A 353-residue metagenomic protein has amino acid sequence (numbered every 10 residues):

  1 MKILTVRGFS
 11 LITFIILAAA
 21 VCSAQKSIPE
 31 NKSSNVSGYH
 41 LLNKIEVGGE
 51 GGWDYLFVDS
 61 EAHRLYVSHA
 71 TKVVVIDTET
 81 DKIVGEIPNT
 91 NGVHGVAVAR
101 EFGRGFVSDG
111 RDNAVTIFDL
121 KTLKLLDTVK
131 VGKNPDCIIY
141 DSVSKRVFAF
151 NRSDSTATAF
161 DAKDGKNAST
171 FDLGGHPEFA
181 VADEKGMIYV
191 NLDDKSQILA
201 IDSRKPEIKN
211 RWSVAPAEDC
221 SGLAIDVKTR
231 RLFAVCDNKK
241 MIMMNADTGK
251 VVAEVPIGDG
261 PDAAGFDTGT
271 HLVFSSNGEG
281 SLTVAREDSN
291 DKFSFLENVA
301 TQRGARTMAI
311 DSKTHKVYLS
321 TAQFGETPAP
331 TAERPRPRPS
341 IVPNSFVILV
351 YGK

Functional and structural regions predicted by a protein language model:
M1-V6: N-terminal secretory signal peptides that target proteins for export/translocation
F9-A20: Bacterial N-terminal signal peptides
C22-K353: Predominantly soluble domains enriched in secretory-pathway, periplasmic, or organellar proteins
